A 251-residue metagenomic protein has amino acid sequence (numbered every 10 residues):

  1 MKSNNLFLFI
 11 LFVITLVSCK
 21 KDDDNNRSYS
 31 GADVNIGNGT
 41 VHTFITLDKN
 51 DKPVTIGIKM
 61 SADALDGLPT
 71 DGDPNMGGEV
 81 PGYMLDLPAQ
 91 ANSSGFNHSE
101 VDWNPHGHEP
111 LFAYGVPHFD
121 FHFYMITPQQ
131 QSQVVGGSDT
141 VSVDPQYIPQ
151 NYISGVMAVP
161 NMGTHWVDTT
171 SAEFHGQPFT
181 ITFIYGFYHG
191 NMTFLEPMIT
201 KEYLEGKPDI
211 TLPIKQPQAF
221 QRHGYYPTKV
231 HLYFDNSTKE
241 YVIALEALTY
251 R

Functional and structural regions predicted by a protein language model:
M1-V34: Bacterial Sec-dependent N-terminal signal peptides
D22-R251: Metal-centered catalytic cores of metalloenzymes
